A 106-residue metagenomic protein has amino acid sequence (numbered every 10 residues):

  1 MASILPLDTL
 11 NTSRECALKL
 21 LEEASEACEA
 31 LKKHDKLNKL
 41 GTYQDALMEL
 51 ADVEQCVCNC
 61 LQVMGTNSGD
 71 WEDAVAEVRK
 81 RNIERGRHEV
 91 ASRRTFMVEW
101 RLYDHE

Functional and structural regions predicted by a protein language model:
M1-E106: Flexible "arm" and connector segments at domain edges
